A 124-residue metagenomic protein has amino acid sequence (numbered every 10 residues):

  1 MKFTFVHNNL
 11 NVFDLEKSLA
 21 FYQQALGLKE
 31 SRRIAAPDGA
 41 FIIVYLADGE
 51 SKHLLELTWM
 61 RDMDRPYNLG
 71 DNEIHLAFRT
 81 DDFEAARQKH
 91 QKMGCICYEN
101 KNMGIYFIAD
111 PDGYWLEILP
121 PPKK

Functional and structural regions predicted by a protein language model:
M1, S31-I34, Y45, E84-K124: Vicinal oxygen chelate
K2, N9-K52, F107: Core segments of cupin and vicinal oxygen chelate
F5-H7, D71-H75: Eukaryotic phosphotyrosine signaling hubs
D14-L15, T80-E84: Helix N-cap motif at beta-to-alpha junctions
A40, N72, N102: Exposed loop/turn and edge beta-strand positions of beta-sandwich/beta-sheet ligand-binding modules
G49-H53, D62-D64, D82-E84: Short, charged/polar surface micro-motifs in flexible loops or helix N-caps
E50-L55, G113-L116: Short, charged/polar, Gly/Pro-enriched secondary-structure boundary elements
